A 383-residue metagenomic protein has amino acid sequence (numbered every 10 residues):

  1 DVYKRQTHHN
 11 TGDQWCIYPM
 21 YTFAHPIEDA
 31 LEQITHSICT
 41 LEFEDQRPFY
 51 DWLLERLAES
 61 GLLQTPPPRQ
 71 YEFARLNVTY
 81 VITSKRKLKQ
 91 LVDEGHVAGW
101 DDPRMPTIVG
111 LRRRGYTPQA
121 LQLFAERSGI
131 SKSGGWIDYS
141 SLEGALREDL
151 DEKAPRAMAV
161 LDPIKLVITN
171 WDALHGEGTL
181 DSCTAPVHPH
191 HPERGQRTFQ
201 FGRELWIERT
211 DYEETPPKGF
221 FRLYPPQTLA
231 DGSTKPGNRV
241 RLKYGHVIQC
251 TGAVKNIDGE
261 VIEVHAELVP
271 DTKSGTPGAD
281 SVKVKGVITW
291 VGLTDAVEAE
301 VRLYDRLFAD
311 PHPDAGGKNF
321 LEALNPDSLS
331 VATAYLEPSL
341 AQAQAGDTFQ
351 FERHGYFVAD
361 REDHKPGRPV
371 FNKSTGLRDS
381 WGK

Functional and structural regions predicted by a protein language model:
V2-Y3: Short, small-residue-biased leader/transition segments that mark boundaries at the very start of proteins
H8-H9: Catalytic core of the metallo-beta-lactamase
G12: Active-site beta-strand/loop architecture of penicillin-binding DD-peptidases
I17-L31, Y116: Conserved phosphate/anionic-ligand binding catalytic regions in large, soluble enzymes, centered on
A30-K383: Catalytic adenosine-cofactor/nucleotide-binding cores of aminoacyl-tRNA synthetases and other
